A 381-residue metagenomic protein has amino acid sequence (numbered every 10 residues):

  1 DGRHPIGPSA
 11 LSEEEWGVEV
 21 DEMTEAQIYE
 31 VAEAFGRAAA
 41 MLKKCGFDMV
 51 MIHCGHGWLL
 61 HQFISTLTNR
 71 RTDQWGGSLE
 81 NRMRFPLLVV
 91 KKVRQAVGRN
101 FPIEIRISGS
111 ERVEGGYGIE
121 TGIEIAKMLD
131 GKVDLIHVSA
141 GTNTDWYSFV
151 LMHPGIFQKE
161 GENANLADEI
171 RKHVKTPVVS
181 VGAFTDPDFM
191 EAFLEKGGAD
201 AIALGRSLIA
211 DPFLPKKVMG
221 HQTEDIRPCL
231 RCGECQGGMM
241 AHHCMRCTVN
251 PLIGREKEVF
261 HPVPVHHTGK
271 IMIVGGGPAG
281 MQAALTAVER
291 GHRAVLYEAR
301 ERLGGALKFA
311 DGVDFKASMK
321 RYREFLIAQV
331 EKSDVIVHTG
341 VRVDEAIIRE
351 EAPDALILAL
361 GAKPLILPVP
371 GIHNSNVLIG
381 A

Functional and structural regions predicted by a protein language model:
D1-V274, P278, Q282-A294, R302 (+3 more regions): Flavin-dependent oxidoreductase catalytic cores
R70-R71, H221-Q222, F315, E331 (+1 more regions): Short alpha-helix boundary/capping motifs
D130, K196, V330, I348-E351: A short, aliphatic-rich alpha-helical micro-motif
M152-A167, D311-E324, A328, T339-R342 (+2 more regions): Glycine-rich, anion-gripping cofactor-binding loops and their flanking helix/strand elements in enzyme active sites
G233-E234, M239, S333-A381: FAD-binding core/adjacent interface of flavoenzyme oxidoreductases
I273-G340, L365, G371-I372: Beta1-alpha1 glycine-rich phosphate/pyrophosphate-binding loop at the start of Rossmann-like nucleotide-binding domains
